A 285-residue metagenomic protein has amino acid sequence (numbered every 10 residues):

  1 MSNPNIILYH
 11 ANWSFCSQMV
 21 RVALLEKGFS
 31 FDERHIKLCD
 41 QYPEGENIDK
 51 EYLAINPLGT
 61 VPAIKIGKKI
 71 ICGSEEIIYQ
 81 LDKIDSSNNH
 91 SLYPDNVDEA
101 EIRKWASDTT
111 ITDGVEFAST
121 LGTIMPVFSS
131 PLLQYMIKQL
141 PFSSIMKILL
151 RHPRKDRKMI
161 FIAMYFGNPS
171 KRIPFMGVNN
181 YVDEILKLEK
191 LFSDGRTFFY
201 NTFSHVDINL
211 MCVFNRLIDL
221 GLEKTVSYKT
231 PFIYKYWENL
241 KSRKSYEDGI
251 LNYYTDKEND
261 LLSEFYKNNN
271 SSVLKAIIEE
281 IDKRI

Functional and structural regions predicted by a protein language model:
M1-H152, A276-I285: GST-like domain detector, emphasizing the conserved glutathione-binding G-site in the N-terminal thioredoxin-like
P4-I7, N12, K171-P174, G221-L222 (+1 more regions): A short, structure-level motif marking secondary-structure boundaries and short turns
Q80, W105-D108, M211, N252-D256: Short acidic/histidine-centered micro-motifs embedded in hydrophobic/aromatic stretches that mark compact functional
N89-Y93, F198-N201, V226, E247-L251: Short, hydrophobic secondary-structure boundary micro-motifs
G114-E238: GST-like fold's C-terminal all-alpha helical module
N215, D219-I285: Long, positively charged, glycine-interspersed low-complexity recognition regions
